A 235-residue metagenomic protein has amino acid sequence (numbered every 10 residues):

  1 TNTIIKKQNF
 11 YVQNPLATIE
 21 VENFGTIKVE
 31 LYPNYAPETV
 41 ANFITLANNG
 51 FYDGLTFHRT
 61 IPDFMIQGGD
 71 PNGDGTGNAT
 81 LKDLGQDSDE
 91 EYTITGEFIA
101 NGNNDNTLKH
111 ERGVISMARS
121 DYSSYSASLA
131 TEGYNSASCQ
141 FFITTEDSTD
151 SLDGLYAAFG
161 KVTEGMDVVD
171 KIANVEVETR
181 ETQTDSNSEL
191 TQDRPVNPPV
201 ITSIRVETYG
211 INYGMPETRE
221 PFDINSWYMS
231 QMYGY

Functional and structural regions predicted by a protein language model:
N2-Y235: Cross-family detector of peptidyl-prolyl cis-trans isomerase
